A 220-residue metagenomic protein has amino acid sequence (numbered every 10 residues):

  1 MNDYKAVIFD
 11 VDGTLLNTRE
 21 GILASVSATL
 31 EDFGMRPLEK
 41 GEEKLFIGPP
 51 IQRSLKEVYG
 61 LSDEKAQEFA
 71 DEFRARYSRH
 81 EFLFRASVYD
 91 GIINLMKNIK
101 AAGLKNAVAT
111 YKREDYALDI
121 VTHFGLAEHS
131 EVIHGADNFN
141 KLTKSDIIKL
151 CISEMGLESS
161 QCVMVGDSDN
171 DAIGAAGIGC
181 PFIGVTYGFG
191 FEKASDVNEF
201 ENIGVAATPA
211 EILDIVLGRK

Functional and structural regions predicted by a protein language model:
N2-N94, K100-A102: N-terminal helical cap/lid subdomain that shapes the substrate entry/recognition surface in HAD-like hydrolases
A6, K144-A172: Conserved Lys-Pro-Asp/Glu-containing loop-to-beta segment of HAD-superfamily phosphomonoesterases, centered on
E31-F33, R53-D63, R85, K100-A107 (+3 more regions): Substrate-recognition/cap helix-loop segment adjacent to the acidic, metal-dependent catalytic center of Asp-based
F46, V108, G135, M164-G166 (+1 more regions): A structural signal for the hydrophobic beta-strands that form the central parallel beta-sheet of Rossmann-like
I93-K100, I152, A172-A176: Surface-exposed amphipathic alpha-helices with a cationic face
F124-H134, A194-V216: Structural recognition of alpha->loop->beta junctions
V163-G204: Acidic, Mg2+-coordinating phosphoryl-transfer loop and its flanking beta/alpha structural elements, shared across
